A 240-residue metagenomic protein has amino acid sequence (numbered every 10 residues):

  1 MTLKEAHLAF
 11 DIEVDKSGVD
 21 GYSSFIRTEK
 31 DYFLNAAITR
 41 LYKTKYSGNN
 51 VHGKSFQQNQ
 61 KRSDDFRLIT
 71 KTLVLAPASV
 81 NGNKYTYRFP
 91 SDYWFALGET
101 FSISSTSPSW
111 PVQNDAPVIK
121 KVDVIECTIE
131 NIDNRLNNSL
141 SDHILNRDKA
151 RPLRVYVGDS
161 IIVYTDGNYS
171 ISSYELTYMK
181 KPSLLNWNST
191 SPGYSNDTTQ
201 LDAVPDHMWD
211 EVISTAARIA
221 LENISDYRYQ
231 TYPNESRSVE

Functional and structural regions predicted by a protein language model:
M1-E240: Glycine-enriched, solvent-exposed interface loops adjoining structured elements
